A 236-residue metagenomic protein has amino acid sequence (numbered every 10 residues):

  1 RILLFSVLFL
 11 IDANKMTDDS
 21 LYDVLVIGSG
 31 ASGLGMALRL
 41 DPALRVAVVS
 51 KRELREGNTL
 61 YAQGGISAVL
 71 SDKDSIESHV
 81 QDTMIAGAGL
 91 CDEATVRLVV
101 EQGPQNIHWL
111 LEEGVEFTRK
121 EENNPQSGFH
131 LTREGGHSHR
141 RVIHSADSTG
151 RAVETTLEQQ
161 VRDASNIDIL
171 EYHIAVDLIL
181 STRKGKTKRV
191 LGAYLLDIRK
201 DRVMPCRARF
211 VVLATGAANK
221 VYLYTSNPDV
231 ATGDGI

Functional and structural regions predicted by a protein language model:
V7-V24, P42-A43: Extreme N-terminal leader/targeting segments of oxidoreductases
Y22, R202-R209: Core beta-strand elements of the Rossmann-like FAD/NAD(P) dinucleotide-binding domain in flavoenzyme oxidoreductases
V24-A47: N-terminal Rossmann-like FAD-binding beta1-loop-alpha1 element of flavoenzymes
S50-L191, L195-R202, A214, N219-K220: Conserved N-terminal/central alpha/beta ligand/cofactor-binding core
F210-I236: Glycine-rich loop(s) and the adjacent beta-strand/alpha-helix scaffold that form part
